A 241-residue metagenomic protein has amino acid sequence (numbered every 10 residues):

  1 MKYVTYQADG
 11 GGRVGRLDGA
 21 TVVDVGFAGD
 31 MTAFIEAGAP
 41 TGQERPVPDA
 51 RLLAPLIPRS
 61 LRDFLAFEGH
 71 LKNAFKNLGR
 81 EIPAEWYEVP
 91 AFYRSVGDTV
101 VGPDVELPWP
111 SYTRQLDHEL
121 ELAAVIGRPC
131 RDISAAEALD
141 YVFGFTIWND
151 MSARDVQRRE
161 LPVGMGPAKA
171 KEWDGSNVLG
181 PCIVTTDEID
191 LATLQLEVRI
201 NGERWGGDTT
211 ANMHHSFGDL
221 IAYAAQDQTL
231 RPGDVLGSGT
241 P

Functional and structural regions predicted by a protein language model:
M1-A91, G97: N-terminal non-catalytic cap/leader segment that marks the start of a structured domain
D9, Q43-V47, R154-P241: Catalytic-pocket segment enriched in acidic/His residues
L53, R80-P83, L107-L116, E121 (+3 more regions): A generic local secondary-structure boundary/capping motif
S95-G97, D104, H118-L122, I126-R128 (+5 more regions): Short, structured patches in soluble enzyme cores that scaffold and shape functional sites
S134-W148: RNA pseudouridine synthases
